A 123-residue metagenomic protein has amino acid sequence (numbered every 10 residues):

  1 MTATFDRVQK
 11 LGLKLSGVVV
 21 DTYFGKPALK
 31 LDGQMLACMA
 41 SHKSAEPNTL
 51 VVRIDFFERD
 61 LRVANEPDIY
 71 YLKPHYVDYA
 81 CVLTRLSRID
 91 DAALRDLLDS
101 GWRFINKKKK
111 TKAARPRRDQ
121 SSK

Functional and structural regions predicted by a protein language model:
M1-K123: Charge-dense, helix-prone N-terminal extensions
